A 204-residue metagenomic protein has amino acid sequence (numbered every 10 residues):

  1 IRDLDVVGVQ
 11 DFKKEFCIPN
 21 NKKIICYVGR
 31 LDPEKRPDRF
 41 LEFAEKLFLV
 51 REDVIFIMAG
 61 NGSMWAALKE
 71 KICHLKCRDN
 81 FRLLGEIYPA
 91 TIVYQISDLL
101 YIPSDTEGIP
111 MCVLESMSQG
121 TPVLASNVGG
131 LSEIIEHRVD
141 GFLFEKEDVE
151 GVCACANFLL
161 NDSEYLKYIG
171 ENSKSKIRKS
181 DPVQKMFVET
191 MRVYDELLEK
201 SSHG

Functional and structural regions predicted by a protein language model:
D3-I18: A short helix/loop element that forms part of the nucleotide-sugar donor recognition site in Leloir-type
K14, G151, F158, Y165-S180 (+1 more regions): A short, well-ordered alpha-helix in the C-terminal region of glycosyltransferases
K23, Y27-K46, S63-K69, M111 (+1 more regions): A conserved mid-protein helix/loop that constitutes part of the nucleotide-sugar donor-binding site
E86, D105: Aromatic "clamp/platform" in nucleotide-sugar-dependent glycosyltransferases that forms part of the donor/acceptor
Y94, L100-Y101, V123-L124: A short hydrophobic beta-strand element within the catalytic core of glycosyltransferases that build diverse glycans
P110-V113, L131: Short glycine/serine-rich donor-binding loops of glycosyltransferases
P122-A125, I135: Short hydrophobic beta-strand element within catalytic cores of glycosyltransferases and related nucleotide-activated
H137-R138, F142-V149, F158-S163: Conserved acidic donor-binding segment of nucleotide-sugar-dependent glycosyltransferases
